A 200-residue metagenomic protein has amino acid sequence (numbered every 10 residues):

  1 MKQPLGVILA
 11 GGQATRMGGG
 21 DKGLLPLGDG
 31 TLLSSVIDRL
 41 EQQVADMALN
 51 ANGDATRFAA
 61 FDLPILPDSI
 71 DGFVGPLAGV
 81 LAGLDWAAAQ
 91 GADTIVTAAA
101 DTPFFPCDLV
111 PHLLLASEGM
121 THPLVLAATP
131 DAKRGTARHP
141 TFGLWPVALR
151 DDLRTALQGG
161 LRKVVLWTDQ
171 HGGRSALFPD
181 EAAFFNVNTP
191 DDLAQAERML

Functional and structural regions predicted by a protein language model:
M1-L161, L166-F185, P190-D192, R198-L200: Nucleotide and nucleotide-moiety/phosphate-recognizing core
